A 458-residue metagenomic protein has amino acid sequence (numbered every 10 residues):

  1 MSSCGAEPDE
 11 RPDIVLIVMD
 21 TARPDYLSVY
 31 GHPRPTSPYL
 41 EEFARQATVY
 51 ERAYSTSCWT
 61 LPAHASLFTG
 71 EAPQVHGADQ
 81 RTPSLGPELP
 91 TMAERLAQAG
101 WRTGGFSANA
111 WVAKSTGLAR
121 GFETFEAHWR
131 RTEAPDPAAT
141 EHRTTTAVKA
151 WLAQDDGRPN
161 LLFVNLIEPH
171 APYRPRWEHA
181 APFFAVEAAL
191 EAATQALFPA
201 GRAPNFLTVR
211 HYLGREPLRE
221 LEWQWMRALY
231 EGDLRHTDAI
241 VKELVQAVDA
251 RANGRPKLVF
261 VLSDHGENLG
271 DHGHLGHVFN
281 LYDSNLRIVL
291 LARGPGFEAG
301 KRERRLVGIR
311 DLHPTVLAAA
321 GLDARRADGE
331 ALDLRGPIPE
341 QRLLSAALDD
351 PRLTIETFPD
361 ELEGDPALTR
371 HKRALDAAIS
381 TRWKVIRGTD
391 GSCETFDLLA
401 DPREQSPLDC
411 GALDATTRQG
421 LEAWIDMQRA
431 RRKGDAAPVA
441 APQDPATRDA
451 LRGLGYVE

Functional and structural regions predicted by a protein language model:
M1-E458: Catalytic domains that recognize anionic headgroups
